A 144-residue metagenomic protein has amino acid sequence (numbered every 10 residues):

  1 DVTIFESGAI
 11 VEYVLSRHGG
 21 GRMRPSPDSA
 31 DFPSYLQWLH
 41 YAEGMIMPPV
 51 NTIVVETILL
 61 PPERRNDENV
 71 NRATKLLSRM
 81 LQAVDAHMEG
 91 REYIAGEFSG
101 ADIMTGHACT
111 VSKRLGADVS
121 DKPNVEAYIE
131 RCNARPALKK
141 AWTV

Functional and structural regions predicted by a protein language model:
D1-E68, K75-S78, D85: GST-like domain detector, emphasizing the conserved glutathione-binding G-site in the N-terminal thioredoxin-like
I10, V84, D102-I103, C132-R135: Residue-level signal for nonpolar/aromatic packing positions in well-ordered secondary structure
R17, G21, P61, G90-R91 (+1 more regions): Alpha-helix C-capping/helix-to-loop hinge sites
M45, P49-V54, Y93-D121, E126 (+1 more regions): GST superfamily/GST-like fold recognition
D67-T74, E92, L115-D118: Active-site rim elements
A73-M80, Y128: Alpha-helical packing segments of well-folded alpha/beta enzyme cores
L81-A95: Hydrophobic alpha-helical bundle segments that form small-molecule/ligand-binding pockets
N124-V144: Long hydrophobic alpha-helical segments typical of transmembrane helices together with their membrane-interfacial
